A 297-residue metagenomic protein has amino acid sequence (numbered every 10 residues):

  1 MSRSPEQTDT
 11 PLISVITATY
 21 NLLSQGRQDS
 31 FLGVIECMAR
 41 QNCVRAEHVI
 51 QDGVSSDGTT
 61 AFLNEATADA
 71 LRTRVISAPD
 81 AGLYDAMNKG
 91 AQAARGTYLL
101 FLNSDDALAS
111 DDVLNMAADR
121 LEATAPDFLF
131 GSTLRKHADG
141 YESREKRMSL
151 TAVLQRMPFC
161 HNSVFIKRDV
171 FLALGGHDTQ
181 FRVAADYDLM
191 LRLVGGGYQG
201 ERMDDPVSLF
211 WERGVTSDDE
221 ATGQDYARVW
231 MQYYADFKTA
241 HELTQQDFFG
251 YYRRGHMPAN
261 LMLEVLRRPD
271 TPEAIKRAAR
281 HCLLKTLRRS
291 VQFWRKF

Functional and structural regions predicted by a protein language model:
M1-A221: Nucleotide-sugar donor-binding/catalytic module of glycosyltransferases that assemble extracellular/cell-envelope
M1-S2, T239-F297: Membrane-proximal basic amphipathic "stem/tether" segments
D69, A123, Q232, D236 (+1 more regions): A structural signal for alpha-helix termini and helix-coil/disorder junctions
P79-A81, L108, P158-F165, G214-T216 (+2 more regions): Short, surface-exposed, charge-dense and proline/glycine-enriched linear segments
P206, F210, S217-Q245: Catalytic core of nucleotide-sugar-dependent glycosyltransferases
